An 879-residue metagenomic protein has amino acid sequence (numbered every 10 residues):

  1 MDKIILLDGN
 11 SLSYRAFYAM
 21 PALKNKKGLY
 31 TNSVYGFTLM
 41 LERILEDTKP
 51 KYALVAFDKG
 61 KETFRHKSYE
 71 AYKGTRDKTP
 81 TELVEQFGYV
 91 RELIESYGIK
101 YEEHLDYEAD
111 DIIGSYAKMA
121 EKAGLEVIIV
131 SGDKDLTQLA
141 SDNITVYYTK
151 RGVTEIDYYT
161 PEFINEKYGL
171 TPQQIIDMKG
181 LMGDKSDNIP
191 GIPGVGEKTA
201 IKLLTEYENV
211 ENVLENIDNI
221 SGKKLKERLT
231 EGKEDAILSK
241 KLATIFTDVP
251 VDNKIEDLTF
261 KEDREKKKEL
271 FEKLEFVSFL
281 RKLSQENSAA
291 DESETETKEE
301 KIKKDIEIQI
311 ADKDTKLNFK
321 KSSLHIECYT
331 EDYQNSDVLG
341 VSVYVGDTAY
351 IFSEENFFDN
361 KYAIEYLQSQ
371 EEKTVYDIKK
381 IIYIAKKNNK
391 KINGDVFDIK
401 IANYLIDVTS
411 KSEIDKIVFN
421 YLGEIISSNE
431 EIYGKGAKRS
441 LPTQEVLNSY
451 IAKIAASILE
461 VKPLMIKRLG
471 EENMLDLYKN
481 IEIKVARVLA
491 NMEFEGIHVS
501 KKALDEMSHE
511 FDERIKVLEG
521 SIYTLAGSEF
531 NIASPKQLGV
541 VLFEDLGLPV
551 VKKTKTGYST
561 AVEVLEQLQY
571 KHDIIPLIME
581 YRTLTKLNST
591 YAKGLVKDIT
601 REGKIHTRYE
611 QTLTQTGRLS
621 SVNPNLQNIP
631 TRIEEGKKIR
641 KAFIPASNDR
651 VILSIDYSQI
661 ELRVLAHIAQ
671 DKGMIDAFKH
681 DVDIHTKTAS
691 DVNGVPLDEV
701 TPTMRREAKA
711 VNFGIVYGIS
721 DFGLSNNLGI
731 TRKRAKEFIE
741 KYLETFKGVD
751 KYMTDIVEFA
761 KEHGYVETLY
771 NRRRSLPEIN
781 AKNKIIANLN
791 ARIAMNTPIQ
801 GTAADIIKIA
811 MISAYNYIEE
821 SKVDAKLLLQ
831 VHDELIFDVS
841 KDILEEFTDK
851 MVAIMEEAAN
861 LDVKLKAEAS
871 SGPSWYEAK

Functional and structural regions predicted by a protein language model:
I5, G9, R15-L54, E70-A71 (+5 more regions): Conserved RNase H-like, two-metal-ion catalytic cores of nucleic-acid enzymes
L6-L7, I129-S131, S323-H325, V396-F397 (+2 more regions): Short hydrophobic beta-strand that contains or immediately precedes a catalytic carboxylate
P21-N25, G74-P250: Extended two-metal-dependent nuclease catalytic cores across DNA- and RNA-processing enzymes
I128-V130, L136-Q173, S342-Y344, K361-I466 (+1 more regions): Charged catalytic and DNA/RNA-contacting regions of genome-maintenance and nucleic-acid-processing enzymes
G232-E355, S369, K373, I417 (+8 more regions): Conserved "right-hand" nucleotidyltransferase catalytic core of DNA-directed polymerases
S342-D347, I406-K411, D415-K435, Y450-A452 (+2 more regions): Function-dense linear segments that define catalytic or interfacial modules in macromolecule-processing proteins
S440, R487, F494, H606-T607 (+5 more regions): Conserved catalytic core of nucleic-acid polymerases
K516-G520, T524-P576, E744-R792, N796-P798 (+1 more regions): C-terminal polymerase-core module
